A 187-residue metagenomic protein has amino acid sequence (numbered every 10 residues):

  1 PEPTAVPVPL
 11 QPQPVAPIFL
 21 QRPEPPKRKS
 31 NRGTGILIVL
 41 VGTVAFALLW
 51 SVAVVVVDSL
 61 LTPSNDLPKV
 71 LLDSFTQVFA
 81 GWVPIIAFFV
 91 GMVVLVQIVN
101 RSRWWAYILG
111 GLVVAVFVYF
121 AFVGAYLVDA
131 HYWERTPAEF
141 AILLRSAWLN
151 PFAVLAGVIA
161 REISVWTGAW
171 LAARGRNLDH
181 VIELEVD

Functional and structural regions predicted by a protein language model:
P1-P23: Acidic/Ser-Thr/Pro-Gly-rich, low-complexity N-terminal segments of Actinobacterial cell-envelope proteins
F19-D187: Low-complexity segments enriched in small/polar residues
